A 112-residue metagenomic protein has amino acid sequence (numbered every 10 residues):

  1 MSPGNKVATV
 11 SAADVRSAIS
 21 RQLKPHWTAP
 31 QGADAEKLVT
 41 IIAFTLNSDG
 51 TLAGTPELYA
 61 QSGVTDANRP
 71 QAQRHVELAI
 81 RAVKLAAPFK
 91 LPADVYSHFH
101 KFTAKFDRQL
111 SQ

Functional and structural regions predicted by a protein language model:
M1-A18, Q22-K24, T28, G32: Intrinsic-disorder/low-complexity signature in envelope-associated proteins
P3, R21-W27, T45-T65, E77-Q112: Conserved "boundary/linchpin" sites in short secondary-structure elements
A13, Q73-R74: Short, conserved micro-motifs enriched in small and acidic residues
G32-A35, D94-Y96: Short beta-strand
L38-T40: Short, small/polar residue-rich loop motifs at catalytic or cofactor-binding pockets
D66-Q73: An anionic, turn-rich surface loop/hairpin at beta-sheet edges that serves as a generic interaction/coordination patch
